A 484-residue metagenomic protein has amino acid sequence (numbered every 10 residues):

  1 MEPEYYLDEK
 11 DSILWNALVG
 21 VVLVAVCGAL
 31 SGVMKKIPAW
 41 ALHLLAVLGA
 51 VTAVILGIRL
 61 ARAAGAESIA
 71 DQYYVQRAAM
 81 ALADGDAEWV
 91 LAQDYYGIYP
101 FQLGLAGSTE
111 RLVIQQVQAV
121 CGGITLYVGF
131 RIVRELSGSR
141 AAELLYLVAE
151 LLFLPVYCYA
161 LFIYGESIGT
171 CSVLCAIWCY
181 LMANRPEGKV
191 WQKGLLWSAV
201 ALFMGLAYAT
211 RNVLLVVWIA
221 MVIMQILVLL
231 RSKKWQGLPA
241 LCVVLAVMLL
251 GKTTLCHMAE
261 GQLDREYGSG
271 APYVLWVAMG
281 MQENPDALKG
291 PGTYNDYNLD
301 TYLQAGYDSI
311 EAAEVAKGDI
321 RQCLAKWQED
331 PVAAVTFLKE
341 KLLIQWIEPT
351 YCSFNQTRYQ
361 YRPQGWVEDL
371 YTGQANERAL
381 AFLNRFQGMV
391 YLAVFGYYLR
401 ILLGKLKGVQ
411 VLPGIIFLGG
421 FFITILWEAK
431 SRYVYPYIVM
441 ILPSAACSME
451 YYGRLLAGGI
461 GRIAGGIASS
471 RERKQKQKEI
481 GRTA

Functional and structural regions predicted by a protein language model:
D11-N16, L112-V113, E340-P413, F417: Membrane-interface anchor segments at the N-terminal boundary of transmembrane helices in multi-pass membrane enzymes
A61-A78, A87-L112, G268, A312-A316: Extracytoplasmic catalytic/substrate-binding loops of multi-pass membrane glycan-assembly enzymes
Q93-G97, G107-Y127, L144, A381-F386: Loop-to-helix entry region of an early transmembrane alpha helix in multi-pass inner-membrane enzymes
I114-C121, L145-C175, Y180, A207-V217 (+1 more regions): Multi-pass, polyprenyl lipid-linked donor-dependent membrane glycosyltransferases
Q116-S137, C175, A393-Y397: Transmembrane-helix motifs of polytopic, lipid-linked glycan transferases
G129-L154, C171, K407-P413: Transmembrane-helix signature of polytopic, membrane-embedded enzymes that assemble or transfer cell-envelope glycans
L147, L196-R211, V222-I223, V244-M248 (+1 more regions): Membrane-interface alpha helices of multi-pass inner-membrane proteins
E260-Q360: Membrane-proximal stem/loop segments at transmembrane-domain junctions that anchor or position
